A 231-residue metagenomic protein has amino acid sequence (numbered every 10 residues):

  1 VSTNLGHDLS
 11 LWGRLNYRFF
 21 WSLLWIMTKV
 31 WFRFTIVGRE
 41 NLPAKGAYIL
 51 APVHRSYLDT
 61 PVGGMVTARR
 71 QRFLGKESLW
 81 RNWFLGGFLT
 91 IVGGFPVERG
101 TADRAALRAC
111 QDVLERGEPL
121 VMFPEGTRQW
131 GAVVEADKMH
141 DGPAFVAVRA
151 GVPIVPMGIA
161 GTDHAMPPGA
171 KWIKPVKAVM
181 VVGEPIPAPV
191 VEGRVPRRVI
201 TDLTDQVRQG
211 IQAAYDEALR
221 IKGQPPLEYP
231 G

Functional and structural regions predicted by a protein language model:
V1-N16, A105-G231: Non-catalytic C-terminal accessory region of glycerolipid acyltransferases and related lyso-lipid remodeling enzymes
S2-A44, R69, N82-V92: A transmembrane-helix-recognition feature enriched in membrane-embedded lipid enzymes and envelope glyco-/phospholipid
L15, F19, L23, D59-V62 (+4 more regions): Hydrophobic alpha-helical segments typical of transmembrane helices and their membrane-interface/capping positions
L23-W25, I91-V97, G126-W130: Short, basic, glycine/proline-bearing loop/turn elements
F32, G100-D103, A136: A conditional alpha-helix N-cap/helix-loop micro-motif detector
I36, F73, G94-P96, I154-P156 (+1 more regions): Conserved beta-strand scaffold positions in the cores of enzyme catalytic domains, especially in NTP/NDP-utilizing
E40, A102, A160: Residue-level "edge-of-site" marker
L42-T101, A109: Catalytic core of membrane glycerolipid acyltransferases/transacylases, capturing the structured, soluble-facing
